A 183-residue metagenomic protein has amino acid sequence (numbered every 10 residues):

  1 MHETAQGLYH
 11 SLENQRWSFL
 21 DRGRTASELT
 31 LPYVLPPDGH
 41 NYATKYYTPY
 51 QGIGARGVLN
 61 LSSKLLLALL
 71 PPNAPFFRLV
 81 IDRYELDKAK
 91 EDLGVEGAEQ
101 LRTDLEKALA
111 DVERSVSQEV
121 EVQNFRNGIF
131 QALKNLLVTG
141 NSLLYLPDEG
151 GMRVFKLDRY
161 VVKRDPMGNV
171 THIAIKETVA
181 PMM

Functional and structural regions predicted by a protein language model:
M1-M183: Extended, helix-rich architectural segments
